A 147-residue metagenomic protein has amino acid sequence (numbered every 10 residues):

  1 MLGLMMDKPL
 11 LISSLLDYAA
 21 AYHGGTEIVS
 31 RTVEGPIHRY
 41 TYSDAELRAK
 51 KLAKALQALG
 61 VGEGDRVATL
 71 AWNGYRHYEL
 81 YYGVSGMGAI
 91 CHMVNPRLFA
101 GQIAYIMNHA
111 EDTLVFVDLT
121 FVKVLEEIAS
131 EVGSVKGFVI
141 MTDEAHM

Functional and structural regions predicted by a protein language model:
M1-M6: A detector for short, charged/polar N-terminal pre-domain segments
D7-V29, L47: A short N-terminal helical cap/helix-turn-helix that marks the beginning of AMP-binding/adenylate-forming
L10, S43-L47, R97, F116-L119: Conserved phosphate-coordination/catalytic loops
L10-S14, T41, M147: Secondary-structure junction/capping motif
L15, A58-L59, G86-M147: Structural core segment of the AMP-binding/adenylate-forming
D17-A20, R39-T41, R48, L52 (+4 more regions): Secondary-structure boundary/capping motif
I28-G74, Y78-Y82, F99-A104: Conserved AMP-binding/adenylate-forming core of the ANL superfamily
